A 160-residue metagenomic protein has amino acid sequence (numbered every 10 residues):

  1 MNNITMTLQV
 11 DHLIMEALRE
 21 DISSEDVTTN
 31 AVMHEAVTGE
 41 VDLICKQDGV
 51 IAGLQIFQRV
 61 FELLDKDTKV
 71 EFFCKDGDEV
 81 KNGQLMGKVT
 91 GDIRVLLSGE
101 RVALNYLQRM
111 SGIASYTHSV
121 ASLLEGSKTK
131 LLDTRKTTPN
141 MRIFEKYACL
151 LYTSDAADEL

Functional and structural regions predicted by a protein language model:
N2-S154: Acidic/glycine-rich phosphate/pyrophosphate-binding loops and surrounding catalytic core that coordinate Mg2+
D155-L160: A short, hydrophobic C-terminal helix/tail in secreted or cell-surface proteins
